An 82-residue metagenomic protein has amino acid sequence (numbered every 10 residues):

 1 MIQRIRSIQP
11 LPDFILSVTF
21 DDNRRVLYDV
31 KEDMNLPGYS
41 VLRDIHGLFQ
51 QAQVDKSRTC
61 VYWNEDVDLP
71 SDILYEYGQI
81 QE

Functional and structural regions predicted by a protein language model:
M1-E82: Motif-centric detector for short Cys/His coordination patterns
